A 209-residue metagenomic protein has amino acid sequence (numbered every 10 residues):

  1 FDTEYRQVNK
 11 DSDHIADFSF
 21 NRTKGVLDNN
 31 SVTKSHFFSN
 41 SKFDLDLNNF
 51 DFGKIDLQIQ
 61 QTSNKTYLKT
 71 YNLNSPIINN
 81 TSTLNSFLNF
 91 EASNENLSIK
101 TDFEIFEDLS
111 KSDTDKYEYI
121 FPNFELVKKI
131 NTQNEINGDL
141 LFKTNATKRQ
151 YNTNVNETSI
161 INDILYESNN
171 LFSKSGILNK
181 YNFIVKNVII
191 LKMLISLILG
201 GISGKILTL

Functional and structural regions predicted by a protein language model:
F1-L209: Outer-membrane beta-barrel proteins and related beta-barrel translocases across Gram-negative bacteria
